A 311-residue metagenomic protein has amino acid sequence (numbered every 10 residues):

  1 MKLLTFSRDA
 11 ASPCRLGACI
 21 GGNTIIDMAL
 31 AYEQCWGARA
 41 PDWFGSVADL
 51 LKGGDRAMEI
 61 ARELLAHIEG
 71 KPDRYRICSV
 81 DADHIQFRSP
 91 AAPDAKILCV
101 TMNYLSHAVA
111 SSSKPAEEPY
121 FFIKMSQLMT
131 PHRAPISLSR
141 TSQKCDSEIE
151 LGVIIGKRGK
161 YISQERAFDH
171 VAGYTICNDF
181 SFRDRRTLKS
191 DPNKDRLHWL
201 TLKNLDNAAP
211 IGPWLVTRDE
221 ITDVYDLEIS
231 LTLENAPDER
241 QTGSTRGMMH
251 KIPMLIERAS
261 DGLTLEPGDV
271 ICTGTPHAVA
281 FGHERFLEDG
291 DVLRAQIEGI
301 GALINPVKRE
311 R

Functional and structural regions predicted by a protein language model:
M1-P115, V292-R294: N-terminal non-catalytic cap/leader segment that marks the start of a structured domain
L4-F6, Q86-S89, V109-S112, I136-C145 (+4 more regions): A generic local secondary-structure boundary/capping motif
S7, P13-C14, I85, H107 (+1 more regions): Catalytic-pocket segment enriched in acidic/His residues
L16, E150-I154, T175, S230: Residues embedded in well-ordered beta-strands
S89-P90, K96, Q143-C145, E257 (+2 more regions): Residue "hotspots" at secondary-structure boundaries inside conserved domains
E118-A134: A gly/proline- and charged-residue-enriched helix-loop-helix capping module
E165-C177: RNA pseudouridine synthases
